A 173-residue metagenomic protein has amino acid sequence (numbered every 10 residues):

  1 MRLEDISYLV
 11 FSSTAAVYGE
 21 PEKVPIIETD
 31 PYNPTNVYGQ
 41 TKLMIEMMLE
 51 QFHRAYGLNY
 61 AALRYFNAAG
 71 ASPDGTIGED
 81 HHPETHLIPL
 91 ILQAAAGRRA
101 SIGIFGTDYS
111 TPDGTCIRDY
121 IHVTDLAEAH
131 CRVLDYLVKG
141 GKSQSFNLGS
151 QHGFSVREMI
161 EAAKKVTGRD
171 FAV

Functional and structural regions predicted by a protein language model:
M1-A68: N-terminal Rossmann-like NAD(P)+-binding domain of SDR-like oxidoreductases, especially those catalyzing
D5, H53, G57, P73 (+2 more regions): Secondary-structure transition/hinge residues
S12-S13, G19-P21, I27, Y32-N33 (+5 more regions): Residue-level signal for pocket-adjacent positions within structured domains
Y18-G19, N36-V37, L58-H86, S110-T115: Flexible, glycine-rich beta-alpha linker
K23-I27, G75-E79, D119, E161-A163: Short, glycine/charged-enriched secondary-structure capping and boundary segments
D30, T35-L43, I77-P89, D119-Y120 (+1 more regions): Short-chain dehydrogenase/reductase
I88-V173: C-terminal substrate-binding subdomain of Rossmann-fold SDR/epimerase-dehydratase oxidoreductases
